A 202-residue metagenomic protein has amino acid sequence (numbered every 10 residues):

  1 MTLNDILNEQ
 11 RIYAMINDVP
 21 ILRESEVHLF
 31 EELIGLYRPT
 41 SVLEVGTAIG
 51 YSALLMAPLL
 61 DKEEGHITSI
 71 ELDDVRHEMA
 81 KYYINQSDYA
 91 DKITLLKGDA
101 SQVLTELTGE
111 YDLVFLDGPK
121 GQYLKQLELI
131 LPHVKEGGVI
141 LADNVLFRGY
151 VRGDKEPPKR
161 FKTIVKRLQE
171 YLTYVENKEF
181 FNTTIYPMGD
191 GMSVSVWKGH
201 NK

Functional and structural regions predicted by a protein language model:
M1-L113, K120-L141, V145-K202: A short alpha-helical cap/connector motif
